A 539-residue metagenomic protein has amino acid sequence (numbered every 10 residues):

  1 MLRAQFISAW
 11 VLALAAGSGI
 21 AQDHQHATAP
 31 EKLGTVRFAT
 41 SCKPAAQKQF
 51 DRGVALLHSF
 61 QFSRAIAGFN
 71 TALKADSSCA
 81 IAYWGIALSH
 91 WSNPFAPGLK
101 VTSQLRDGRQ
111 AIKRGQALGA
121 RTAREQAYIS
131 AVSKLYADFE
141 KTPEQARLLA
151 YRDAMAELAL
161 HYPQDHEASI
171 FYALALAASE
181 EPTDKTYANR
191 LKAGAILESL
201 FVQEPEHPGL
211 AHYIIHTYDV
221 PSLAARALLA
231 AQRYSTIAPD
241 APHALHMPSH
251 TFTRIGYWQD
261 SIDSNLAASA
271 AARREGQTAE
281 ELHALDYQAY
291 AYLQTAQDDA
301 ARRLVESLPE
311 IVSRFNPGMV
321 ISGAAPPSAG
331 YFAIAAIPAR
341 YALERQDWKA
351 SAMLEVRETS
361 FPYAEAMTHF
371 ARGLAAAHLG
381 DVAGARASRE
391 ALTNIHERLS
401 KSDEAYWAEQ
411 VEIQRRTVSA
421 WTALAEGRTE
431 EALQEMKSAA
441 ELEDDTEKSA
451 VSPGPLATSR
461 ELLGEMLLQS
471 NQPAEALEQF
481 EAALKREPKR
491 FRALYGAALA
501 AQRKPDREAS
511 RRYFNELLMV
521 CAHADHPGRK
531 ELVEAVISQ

Functional and structural regions predicted by a protein language model:
D23-Q164, F171-E206, A211-Y234, A238-A241 (+11 more regions): Short coil/linker segments at helix-helix boundaries
A80, A87, W91, T102-A120 (+5 more regions): TPR/TPR-like (Sel1-like) alpha-helical repeat modules
Q414, E431-L484: Generic long, charged, amphipathic alpha-helical segments
E478-Q539: C-terminal non-catalytic interaction modules
